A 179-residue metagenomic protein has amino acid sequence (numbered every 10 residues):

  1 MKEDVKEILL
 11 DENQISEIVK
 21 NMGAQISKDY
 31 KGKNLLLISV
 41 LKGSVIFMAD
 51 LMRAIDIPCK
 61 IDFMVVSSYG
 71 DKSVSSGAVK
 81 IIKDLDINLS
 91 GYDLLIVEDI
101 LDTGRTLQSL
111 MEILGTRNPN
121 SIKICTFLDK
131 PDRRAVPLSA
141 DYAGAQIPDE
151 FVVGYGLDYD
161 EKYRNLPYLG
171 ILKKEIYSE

Functional and structural regions predicted by a protein language model:
M1-E179: PRPP-associated nucleotide enzymes
